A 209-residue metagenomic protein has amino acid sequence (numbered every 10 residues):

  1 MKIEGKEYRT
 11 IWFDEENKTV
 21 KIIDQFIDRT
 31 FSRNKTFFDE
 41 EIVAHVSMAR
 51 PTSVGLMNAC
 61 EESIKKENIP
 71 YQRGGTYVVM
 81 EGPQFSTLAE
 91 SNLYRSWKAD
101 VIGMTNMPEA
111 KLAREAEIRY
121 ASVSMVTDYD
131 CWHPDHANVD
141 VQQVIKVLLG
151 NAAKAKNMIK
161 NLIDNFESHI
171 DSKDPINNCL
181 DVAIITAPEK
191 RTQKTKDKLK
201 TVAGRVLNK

Functional and structural regions predicted by a protein language model:
M1-P134, Q142-L149, I159-D164, K173-K209: Glycine-rich phosphate- or other oxyanion-binding loops that anchor nucleotides, phosphorylated ligands
K154: Charged catalytic carboxylate motif
